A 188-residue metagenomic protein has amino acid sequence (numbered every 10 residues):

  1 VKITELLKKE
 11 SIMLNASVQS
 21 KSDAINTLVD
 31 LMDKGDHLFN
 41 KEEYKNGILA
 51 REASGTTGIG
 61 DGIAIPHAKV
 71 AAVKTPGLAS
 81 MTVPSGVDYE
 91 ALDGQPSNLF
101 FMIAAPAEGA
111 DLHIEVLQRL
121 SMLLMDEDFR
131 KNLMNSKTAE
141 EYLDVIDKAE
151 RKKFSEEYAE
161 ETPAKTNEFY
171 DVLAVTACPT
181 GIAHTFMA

Functional and structural regions predicted by a protein language model:
V1-A177, F186: Cytosolic covalent-transfer regions centered on His/Cys nucleophiles that carry phosphoryl or persulfide groups
I182-A188: Glycine- and acidic-residue-enriched helix-capping/strand-helix junction motifs
